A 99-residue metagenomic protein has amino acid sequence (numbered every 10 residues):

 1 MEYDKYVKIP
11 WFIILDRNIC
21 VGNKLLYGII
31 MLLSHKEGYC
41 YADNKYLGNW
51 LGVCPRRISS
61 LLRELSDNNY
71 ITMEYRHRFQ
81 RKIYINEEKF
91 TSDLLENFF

Functional and structural regions predicted by a protein language model:
M1-R56, N68-Y70, Q80: Short recognition helix of helix-turn-helix/winged-helix DNA-binding domains
K45, C54-F99: Winged-helix/helix-turn-helix nucleic-acid-interaction surface
